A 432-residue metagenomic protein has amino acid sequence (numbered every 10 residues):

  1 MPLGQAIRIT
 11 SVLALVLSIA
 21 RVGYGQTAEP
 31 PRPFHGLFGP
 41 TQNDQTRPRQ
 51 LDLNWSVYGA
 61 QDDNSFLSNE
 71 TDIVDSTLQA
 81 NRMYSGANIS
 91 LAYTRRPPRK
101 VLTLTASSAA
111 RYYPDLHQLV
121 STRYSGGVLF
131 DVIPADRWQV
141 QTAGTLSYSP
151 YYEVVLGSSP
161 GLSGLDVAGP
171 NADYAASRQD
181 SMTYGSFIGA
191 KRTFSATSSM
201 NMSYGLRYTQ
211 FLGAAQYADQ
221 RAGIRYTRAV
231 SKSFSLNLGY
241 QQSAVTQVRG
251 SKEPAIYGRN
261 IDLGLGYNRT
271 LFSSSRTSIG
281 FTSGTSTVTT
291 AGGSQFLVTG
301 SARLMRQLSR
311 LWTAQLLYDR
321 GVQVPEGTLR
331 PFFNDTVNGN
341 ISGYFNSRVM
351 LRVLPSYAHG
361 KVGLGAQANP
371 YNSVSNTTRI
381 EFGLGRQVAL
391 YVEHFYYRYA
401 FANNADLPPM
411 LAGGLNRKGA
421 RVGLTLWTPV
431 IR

Functional and structural regions predicted by a protein language model:
M1-H35, V430-R432: Cleavable N-terminal export/targeting peptides
G25-R432: Gram-negative and organellar
